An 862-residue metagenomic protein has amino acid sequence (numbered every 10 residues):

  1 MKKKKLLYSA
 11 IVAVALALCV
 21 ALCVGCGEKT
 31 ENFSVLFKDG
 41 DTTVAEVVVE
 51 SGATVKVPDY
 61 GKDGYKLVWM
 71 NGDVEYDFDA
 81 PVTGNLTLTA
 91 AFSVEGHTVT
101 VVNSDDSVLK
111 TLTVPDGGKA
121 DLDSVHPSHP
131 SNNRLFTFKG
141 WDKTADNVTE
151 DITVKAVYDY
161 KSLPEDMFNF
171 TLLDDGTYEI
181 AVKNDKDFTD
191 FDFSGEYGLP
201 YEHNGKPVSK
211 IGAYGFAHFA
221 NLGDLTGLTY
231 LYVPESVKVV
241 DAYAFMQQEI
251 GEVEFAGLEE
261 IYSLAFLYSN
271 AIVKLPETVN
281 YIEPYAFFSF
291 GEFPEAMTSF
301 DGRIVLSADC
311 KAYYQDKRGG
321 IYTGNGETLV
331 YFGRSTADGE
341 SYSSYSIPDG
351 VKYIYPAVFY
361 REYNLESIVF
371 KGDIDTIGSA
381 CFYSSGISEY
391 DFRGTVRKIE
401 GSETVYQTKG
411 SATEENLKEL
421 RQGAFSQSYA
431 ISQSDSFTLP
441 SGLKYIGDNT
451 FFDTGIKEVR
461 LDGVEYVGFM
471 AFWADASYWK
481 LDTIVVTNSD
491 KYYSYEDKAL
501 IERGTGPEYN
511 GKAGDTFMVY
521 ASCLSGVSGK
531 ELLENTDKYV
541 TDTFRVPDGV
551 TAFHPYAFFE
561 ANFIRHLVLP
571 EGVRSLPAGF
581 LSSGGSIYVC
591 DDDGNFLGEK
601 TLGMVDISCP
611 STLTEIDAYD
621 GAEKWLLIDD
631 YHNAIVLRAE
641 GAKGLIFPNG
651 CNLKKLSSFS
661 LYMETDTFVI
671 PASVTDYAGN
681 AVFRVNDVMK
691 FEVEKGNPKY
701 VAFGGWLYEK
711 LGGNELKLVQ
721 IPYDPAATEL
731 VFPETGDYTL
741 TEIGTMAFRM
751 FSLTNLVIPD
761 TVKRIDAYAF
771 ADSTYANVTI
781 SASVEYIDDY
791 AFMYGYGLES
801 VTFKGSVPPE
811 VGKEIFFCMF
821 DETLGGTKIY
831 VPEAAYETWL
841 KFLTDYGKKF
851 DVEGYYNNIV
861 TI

Functional and structural regions predicted by a protein language model:
K2-V12: Bacterial N-terminal signal peptides that target proteins for export
L22-G25: C-terminal motif of bacterial Sec signal peptides marking the signal peptidase cleavage site
K29-F37, D77-H97, A145-S162, C381: Conserved "repeat-terminator" motif of extracellular CCP/Sushi domains
E31-D39, V94-D105, S162-G176, I347 (+2 more regions): Disulfide-bonded cysteine-rich modules in secreted/extracellular proteins, activating on the conserved Cys frameworks
A45-V49, V108-D116, L173-T177, F191-K210 (+24 more regions): Structural signature of tandem-repeat unit edges
A53-D79, G118-N147, A213, A217 (+4 more regions): Surface-exposed interfaces of beta-sheet-rich extracellular modules
Y214, D241-A244, L264-A265, Y285-A286 (+12 more regions): Consensus positions within tandem repeat domains that build extended binding/scaffold surfaces
D475, F580, Y619-G621, A681 (+2 more regions): Short, aromatic/basic amphipathic alpha-helical patches
